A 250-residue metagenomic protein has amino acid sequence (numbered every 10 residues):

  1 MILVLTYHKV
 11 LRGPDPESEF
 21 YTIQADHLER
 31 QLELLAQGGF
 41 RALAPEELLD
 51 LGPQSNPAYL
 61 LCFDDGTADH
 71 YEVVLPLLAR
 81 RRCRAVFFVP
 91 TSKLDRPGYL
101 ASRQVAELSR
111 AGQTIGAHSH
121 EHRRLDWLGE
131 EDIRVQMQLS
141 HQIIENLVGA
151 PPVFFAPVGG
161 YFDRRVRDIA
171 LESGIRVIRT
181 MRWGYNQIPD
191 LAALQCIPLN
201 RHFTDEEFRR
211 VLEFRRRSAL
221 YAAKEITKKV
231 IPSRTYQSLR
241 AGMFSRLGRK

Functional and structural regions predicted by a protein language model:
M1-C62, T67-Y71, W127-F154, G160-K250: C-terminal active-site subregion of NodB/CE4 polysaccharide deacetylases
L5-V10, T114-H122: Histidine-centered catalytic micro-motifs
A36-Q37, L75-R82, L100-A117, L171: Acidic (Asp/Glu)-rich catalytic clusters
H70-T91: A short alpha/beta connector and helix-capping loop motif
C83, F87, R123-L125, E145: Conserved SAM-binding loop
F88, H118, T180: Short beta-strand and adjacent tight-turn residues that come in two discontinuous sequence segments and form the edges
T91-D95, R124, Y161: Short histidine/acidic/glycine/proline-rich micro-motifs that form metal- and phosphate-coordinating active-site loops
G98-V105, E131-M137: Charged helix-capping and loop-helix junction motifs
